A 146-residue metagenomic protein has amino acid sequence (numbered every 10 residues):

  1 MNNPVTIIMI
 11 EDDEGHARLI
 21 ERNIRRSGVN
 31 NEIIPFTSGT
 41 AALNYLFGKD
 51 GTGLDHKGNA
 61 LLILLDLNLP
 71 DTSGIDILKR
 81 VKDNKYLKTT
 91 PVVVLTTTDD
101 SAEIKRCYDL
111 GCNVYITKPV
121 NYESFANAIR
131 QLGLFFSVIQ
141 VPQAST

Functional and structural regions predicted by a protein language model:
V5-G15, I20-R25, I63: Conserved acidic segment of CheY-like receiver
R18, R22, D76, D99-V114 (+2 more regions): Alpha4 helix (beta4-alpha4-beta5 surface) of REC/receiver domains from two-component response regulators
P35, L69-T72: Residue-level signal for the "D+5" position in two-component response regulator receiver
P35-L62: Acidic, metal-coordinating helix/loop segments flanking the phosphotransfer/catalytic sites of two-component signaling
S38, S73-D76: Acidic catalytic/metal-coordinating carboxylates
A41, V120-G133, V141-T146: C-terminal output helix
L65-D66, T96: Active-site residues of response regulator receiver
I75-K88: Short amphipathic alpha-helix used as the core "switch/output" element in two-component signaling
